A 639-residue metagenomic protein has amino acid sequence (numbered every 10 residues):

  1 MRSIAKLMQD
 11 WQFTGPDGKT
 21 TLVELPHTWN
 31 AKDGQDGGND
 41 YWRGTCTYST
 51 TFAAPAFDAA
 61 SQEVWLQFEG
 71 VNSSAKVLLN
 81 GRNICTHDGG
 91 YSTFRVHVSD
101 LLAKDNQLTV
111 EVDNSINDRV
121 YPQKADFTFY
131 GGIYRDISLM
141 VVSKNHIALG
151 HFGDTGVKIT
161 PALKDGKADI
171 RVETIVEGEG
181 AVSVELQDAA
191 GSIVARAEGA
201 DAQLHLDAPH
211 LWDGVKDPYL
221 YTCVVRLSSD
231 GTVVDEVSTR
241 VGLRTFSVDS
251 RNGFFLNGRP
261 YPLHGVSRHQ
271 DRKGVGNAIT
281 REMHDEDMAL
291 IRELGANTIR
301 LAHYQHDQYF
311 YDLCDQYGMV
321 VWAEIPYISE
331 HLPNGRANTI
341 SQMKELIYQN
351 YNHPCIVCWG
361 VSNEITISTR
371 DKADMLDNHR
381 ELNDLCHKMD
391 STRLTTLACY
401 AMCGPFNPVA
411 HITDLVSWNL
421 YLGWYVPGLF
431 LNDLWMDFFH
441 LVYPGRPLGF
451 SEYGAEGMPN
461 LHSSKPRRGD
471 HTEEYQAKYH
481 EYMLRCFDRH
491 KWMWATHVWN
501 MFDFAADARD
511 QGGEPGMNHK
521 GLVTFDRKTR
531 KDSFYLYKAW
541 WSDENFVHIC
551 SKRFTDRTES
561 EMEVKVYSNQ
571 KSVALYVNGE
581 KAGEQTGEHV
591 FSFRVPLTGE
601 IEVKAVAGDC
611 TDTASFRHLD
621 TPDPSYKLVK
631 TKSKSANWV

Functional and structural regions predicted by a protein language model:
M1-Q305, Y311-L313, Y317-V321, Q342-E345 (+8 more regions): Secreted/periplasmic carbohydrate-active enzymes, especially glycoside hydrolases
R171-E173, M288-I291, T298-W540, E544-S560 (+2 more regions): Substrate-binding/catalytic cleft of secreted carbohydrate-active enzymes, primarily glycoside hydrolases
